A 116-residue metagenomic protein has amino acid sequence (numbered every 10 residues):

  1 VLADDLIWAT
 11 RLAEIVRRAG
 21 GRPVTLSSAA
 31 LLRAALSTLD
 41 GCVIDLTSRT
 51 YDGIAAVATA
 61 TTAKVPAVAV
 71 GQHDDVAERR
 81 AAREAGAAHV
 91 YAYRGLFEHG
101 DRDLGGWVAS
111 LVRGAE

Functional and structural regions predicted by a protein language model:
V1-T25: Short, charged N-terminal beta->alpha structural module
A13, R17, I54-K64: Surface-exposed amphipathic alpha-helices with a cationic face
S28-G41: Acidic, metal-coordinating helix/loop segments flanking the phosphotransfer/catalytic sites of two-component signaling
V43-V57: Conserved phosphotransfer microenvironments
V65-D74: A short, hydrophobic beta-strand element within the central beta-sheet of small alpha/beta folds
D74-V90: Alpha4 helix (beta4-alpha4-beta5 surface) of REC/receiver domains from two-component response regulators
G86-R102: Output/docking surface of receiver
R102-E116: Receiver (REC) domain switch/output surface
